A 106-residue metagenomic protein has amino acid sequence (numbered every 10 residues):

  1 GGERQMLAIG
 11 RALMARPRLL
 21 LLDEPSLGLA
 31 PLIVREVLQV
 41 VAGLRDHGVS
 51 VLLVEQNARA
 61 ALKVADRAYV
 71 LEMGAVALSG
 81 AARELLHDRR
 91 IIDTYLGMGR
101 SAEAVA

Functional and structural regions predicted by a protein language model:
I9: Hydrophobic anchor residue at the start of the ABC signature
A12-L13: ABC ATPase C-loop
R16: Conserved catalytic motifs of ABC-family nucleotide-binding domains
L20-E24: Catalytic Walker B motif of ABC-type/P-loop ATPase nucleotide-binding domains
V34-H47: Helical segment within the ABC ATPase nucleotide-binding domain
R67, S79: Short, glycine/charged-rich "phosphate-handling" switch motifs in NTP-dependent and phosphotransfer domains
V70-L71, H87-A106: C-terminal boundary and immediately downstream tail of ABC-type ATPase nucleotide-binding domains
